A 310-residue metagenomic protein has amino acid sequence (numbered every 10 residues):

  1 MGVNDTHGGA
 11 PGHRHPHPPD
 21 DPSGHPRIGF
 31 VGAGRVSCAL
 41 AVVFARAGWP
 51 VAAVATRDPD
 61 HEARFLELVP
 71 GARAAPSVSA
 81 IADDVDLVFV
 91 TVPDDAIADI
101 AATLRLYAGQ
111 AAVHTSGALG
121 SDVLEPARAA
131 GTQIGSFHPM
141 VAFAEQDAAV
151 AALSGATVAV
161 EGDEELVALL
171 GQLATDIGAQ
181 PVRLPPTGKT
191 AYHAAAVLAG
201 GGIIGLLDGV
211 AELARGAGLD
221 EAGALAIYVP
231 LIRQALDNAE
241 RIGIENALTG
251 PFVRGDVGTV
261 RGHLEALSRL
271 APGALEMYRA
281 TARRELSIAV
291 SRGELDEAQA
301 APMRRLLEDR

Functional and structural regions predicted by a protein language model:
M1-P18, L275-R279, R284-R310: SAM-dependent methyltransferases
G2-P76, A80: NAD(P)+-binding Rossmann beta1-loop-alpha1 motif at the extreme N-terminus of oxidoreductases
G24-R27, G109, G155: Phosphate-coordination loops involved in phosphoryl transfer and adenosine-cofactor binding
G29-F30, V90, V160: Hydrophobic Val/Ile/Leu positions in short beta-strands of Rossmann-like dinucleotide-binding domains
W49-P50, T132, A179, L219: Short phosphate-binding/catalytic loops that engage adenosine nucleotides
P59, V69-A148: Rossmann-like NAD(P)(H) cofactor-binding subdomain of soluble oxidoreductases
E62-L68, A127, A148-R241: Internal alpha-helical scaffold of NAD(P)-dependent oxidoreductase catalytic cores
D237-Q299: Interdomain hinge/lid region at the active-site interface of Rossmann-like NAD(P)-dependent oxidoreductases
